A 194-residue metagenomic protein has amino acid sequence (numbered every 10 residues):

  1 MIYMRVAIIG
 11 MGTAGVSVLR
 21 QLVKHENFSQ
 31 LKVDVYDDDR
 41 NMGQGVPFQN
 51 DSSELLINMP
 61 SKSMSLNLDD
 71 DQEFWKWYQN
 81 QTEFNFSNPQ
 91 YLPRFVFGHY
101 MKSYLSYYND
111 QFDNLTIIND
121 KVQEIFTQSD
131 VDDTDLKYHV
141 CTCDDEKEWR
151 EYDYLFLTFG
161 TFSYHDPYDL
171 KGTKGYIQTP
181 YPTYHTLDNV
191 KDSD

Functional and structural regions predicted by a protein language model:
M4-D34, D194: N-terminal Rossmann-like FAD-binding beta1-loop-alpha1 element of flavoenzymes
A7-I8, K32-R40, T116-K121, F156-L157: Extended hydrophobic secondary-structure segments that form protein cores and membrane-embedded regions
I9, V122, W149-S163, D194: Short hydrophobic core segments
Y36-H99: Glycine-rich active-site loop/strand segments that organize a redox cofactor
G98-I117: Helical element adjacent to the flavin cofactor pocket in flavoenzyme catalytic cores
L115, V122-Q123, T142-E148: A structured beta-alpha segment of the ubiquitous adenosine-cofactor-binding alpha/beta core
I118-L136: A conserved short coil-to-beta-strand element within the FAD-binding core of flavoproteins
F159-D194: Glycine-rich dinucleotide-binding loop and its adjacent helix/turn
